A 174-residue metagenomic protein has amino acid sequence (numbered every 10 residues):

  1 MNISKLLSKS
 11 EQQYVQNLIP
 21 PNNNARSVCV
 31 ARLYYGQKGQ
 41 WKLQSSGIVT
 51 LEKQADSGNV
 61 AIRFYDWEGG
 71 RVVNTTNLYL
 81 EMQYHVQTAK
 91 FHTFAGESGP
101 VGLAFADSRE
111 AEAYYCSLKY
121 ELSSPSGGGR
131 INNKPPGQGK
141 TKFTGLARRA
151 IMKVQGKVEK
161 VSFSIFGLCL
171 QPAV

Functional and structural regions predicted by a protein language model:
M1-V101, F105-V174: Boundary segments of small protein-protein interaction reader/adaptor domains
